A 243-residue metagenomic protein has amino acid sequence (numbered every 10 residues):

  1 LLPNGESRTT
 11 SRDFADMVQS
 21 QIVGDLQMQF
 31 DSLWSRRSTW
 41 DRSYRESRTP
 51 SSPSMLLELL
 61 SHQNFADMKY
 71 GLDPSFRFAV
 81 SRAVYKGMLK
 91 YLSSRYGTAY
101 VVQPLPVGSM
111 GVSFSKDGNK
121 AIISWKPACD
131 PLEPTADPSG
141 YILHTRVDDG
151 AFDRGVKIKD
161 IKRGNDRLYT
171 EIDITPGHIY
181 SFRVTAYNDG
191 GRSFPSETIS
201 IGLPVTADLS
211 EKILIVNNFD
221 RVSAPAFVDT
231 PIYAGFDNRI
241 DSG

Functional and structural regions predicted by a protein language model:
L1-E6: A short, glycine/acidic-enriched catalytic loop
S7-W40: Active-site-adjacent substrate-binding region of metalloamidase/peptidase-like peptide-processing proteins
F30-Y96: Active-site-adjacent mobile loop/cap segments within catalytic or ligand-binding domains
K90-D137, P176, G190-E211: Pro/Thr/Ser/Gly-rich low-complexity, intrinsically disordered linker/stalk tracts
D130-K159: Extracellular low-complexity, O-glycosylation-prone stalks/linkers
G164-T170: Short S/T/G- and acidic-enriched coil/turn segments that sit immediately N-terminal to beta-strands in beta-sandwich
T170-R192: Beta-strand-rich modules
T198-G243: Aromatic-Pro/Gly-enriched surface loop or interdomain linker that acts as a lid/target-recognition segment
